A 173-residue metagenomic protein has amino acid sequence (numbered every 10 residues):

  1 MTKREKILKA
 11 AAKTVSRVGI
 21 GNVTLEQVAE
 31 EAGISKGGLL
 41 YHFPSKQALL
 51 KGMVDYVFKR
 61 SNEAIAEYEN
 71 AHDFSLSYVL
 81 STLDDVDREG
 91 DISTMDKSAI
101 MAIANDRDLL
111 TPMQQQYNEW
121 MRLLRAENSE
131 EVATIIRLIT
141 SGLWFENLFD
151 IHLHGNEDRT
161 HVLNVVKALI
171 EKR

Functional and structural regions predicted by a protein language model:
K6, T14-A48, G52: Helix-turn-helix
P44-A48, A66-D73, D87, A104 (+1 more regions): Residues in soluble alpha-helical coiled-coils and helical-bundle/repeat scaffolds
D55-R60: Short, basic, alpha-helical segments at the C-terminal edge of helix-turn-helix-like DNA-binding modules
E63-D96, T160: Hydrophobic alpha-helical connector segments
L80-R125: Short secondary-structure transition hinges
R107-R173: Hydrophobic/aromatic-rich alpha-helical bundle segments in the mid-to-C-terminal region
